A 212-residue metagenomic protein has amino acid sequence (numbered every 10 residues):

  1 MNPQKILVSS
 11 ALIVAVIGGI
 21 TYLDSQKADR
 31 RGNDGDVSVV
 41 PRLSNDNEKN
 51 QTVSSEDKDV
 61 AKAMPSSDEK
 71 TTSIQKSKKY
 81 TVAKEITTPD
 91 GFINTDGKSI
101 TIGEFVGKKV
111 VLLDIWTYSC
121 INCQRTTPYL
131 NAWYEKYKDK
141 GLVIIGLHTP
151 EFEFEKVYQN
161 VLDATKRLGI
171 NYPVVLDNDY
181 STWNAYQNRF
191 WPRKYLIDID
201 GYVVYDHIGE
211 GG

Functional and structural regions predicted by a protein language model:
M1-K5: Positively charged n-region of N-terminal signal peptides that target proteins for export
V8-T21: Hydrophobic membrane-insertion alpha-helices, especially the h-region of bacterial N-terminal signal peptides
G19-G32: Hydrophobic single-pass membrane-insertion segments
D29, V37-S54, K58-G103: N-terminal "domain-start" segment that seeds a small globular fold
I100-Q124, L130, I144-I145: Short active-site neighborhood of thiol/selenol oxidoreductases, capturing the structured segment around
V111-D114, V143-L147, P173-L176, L196: Structural recognition of the beta-strand scaffold that forms the well-ordered cores of secreted hydrolase catalytic
Q124-L168, N178-A185: Structural microenvironment flanking redox-active thiols in thiol-disulfide oxidoreductases
K166-Y172, L176-G212: Thiol/disulfide oxidoreductase modules built on the thioredoxin-like
